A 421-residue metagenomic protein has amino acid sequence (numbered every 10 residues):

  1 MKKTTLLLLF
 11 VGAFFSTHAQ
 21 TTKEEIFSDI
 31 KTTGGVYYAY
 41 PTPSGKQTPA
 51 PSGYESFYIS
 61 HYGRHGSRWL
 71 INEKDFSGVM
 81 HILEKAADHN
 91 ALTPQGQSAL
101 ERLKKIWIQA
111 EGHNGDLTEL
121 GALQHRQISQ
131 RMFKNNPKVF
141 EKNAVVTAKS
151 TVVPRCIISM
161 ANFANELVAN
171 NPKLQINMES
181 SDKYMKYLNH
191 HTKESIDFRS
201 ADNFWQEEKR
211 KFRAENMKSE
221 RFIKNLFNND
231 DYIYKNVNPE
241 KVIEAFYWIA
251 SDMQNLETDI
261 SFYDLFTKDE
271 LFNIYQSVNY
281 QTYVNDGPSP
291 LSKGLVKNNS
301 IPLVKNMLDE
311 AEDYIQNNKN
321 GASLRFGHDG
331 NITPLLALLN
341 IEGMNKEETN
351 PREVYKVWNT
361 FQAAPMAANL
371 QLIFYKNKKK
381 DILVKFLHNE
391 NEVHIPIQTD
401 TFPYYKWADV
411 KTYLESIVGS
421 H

Functional and structural regions predicted by a protein language model:
M1-T22: Bacterial Sec-dependent N-terminal signal peptides
Q20-V145, T151-S323, G327-H421: Signature for phosphate-centric chemistry
